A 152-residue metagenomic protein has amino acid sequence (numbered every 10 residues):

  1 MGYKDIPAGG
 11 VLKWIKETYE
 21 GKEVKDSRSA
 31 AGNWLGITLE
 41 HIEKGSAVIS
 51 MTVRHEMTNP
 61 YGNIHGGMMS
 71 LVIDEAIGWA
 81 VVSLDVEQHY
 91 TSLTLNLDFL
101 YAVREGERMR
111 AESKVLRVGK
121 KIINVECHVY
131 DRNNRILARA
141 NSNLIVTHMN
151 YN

Functional and structural regions predicted by a protein language model:
M1-N152: Terminal targeting signals and extreme-terminal segments of soluble enzymes
